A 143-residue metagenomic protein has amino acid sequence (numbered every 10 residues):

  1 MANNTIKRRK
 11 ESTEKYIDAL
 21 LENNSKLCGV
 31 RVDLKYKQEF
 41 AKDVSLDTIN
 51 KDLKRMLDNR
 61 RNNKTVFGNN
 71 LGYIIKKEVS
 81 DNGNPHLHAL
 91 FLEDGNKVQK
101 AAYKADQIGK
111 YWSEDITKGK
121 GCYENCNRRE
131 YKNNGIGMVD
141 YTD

Functional and structural regions predicted by a protein language model:
M1-N24, G95-D143: Catalytic "initiation/cleavage/transfer" segments centered on a nucleophilic residue and adjacent nucleic-acid-engaging
Y16-V79: Signature for HUH/AEP ssDNA processing cores
R31, L90, D143: Short aromatic/hydrophobic contact patches that present stacked aromatics for nucleic-acid/ligand binding
E39-A41, N82-G83, K97-Q99: Eukaryotic short linear interaction motifs
A41-D43, N84-L87, N133-G137: Short, solvent-exposed polar/charged micro-motifs at secondary-structure junctions
G72-G95: Histidine-centered divalent-metal-coordination microenvironment in nucleic-acid enzymes
